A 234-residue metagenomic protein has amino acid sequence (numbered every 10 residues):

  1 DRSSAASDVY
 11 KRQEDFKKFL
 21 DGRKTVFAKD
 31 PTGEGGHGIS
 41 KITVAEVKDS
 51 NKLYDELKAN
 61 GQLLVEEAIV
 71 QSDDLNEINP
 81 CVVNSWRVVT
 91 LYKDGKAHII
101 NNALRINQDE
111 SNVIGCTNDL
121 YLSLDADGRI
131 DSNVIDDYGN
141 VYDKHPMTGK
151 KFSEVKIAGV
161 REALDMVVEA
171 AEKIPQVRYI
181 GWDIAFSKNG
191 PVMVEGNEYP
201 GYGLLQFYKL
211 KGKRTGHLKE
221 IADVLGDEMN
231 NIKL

Functional and structural regions predicted by a protein language model:
D1-A6, Y10: Single conserved hydrophobic/aromatic residue that forms the stacking wall/gate of nucleotide- or nucleobase-binding
K11-R12, F19-V26, D30-E46, K58-N60: Intrinsically disordered, low-complexity linker/loop segments enriched in Gly/Pro and charged/polar residues
K24, V44-I135: Phosphate-binding site of ATP-dependent enzymes
V26, H98, V192-V194: Protein kinase-like catalytic core scaffold
T32-E34, N79-V83, Q176: A short catalytic or substrate-binding loop motif that flags glycine-/basic-rich loops and adjacent residues that bind
T32-G35, V70-Q71, L104-N107, F186 (+1 more regions): Short, solvent-exposed loop/turn segments at secondary-structure junctions
V113-G159, M166: Internal helical hairpin/lid segments
D143-D165, E172-V177, F186-L234: C-terminal active-site "lid" helix and adjoining low-complexity regulatory extension at the edge of ATP-using catalytic
